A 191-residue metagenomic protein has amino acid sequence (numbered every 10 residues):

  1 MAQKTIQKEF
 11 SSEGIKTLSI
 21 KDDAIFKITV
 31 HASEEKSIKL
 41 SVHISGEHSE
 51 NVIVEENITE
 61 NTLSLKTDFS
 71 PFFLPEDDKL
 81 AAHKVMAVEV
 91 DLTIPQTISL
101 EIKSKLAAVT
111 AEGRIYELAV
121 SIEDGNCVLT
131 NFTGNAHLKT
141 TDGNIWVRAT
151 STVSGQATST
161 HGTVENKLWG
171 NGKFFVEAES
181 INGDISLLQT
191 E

Functional and structural regions predicted by a protein language model:
Q3-E60, I185-Q189: Short linear S-[DN]-x-LW-Φ motif typified by the pepsin-like aspartic protease active-site region
Q7-E13, E55-F132, K167-G172, I185-E191: Right-handed parallel beta-helix
S12, I20-D22, I94, I122 (+4 more regions): Hydrophobic residues in beta-strands and at strand termini
T17-L18, S99, N135, F175: Alpha-helical hydrophobic/aromatic positions enriched in membrane-embedded helices and signal peptides
S19, T29, S64-K66, D91 (+3 more regions): Soluble periplasmic/extracytoplasmic beta-strand elements of cell-envelope proteins
A24, I44-G46, P71, Q96 (+5 more regions): Beta-strand elements of well-folded, non-transmembrane domains
S37-L40, H48-S49, F72-P75, T110 (+4 more regions): A short local loop/turn or secondary-structure capping micro-motif enriched for an aromatic residue
C127-E191: Short, surface-exposed interaction patches in beta-rich subdomains that mediate adhesion/assembly near membranes
